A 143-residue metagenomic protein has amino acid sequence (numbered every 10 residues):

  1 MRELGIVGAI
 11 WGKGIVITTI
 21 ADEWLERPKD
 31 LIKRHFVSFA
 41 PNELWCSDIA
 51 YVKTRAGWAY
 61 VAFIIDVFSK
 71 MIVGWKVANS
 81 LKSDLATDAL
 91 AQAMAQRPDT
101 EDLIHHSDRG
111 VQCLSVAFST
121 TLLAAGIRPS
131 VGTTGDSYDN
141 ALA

Functional and structural regions predicted by a protein language model:
M1-A143: Charged DNA-binding/catalytic regions of mobile-element recombinases
